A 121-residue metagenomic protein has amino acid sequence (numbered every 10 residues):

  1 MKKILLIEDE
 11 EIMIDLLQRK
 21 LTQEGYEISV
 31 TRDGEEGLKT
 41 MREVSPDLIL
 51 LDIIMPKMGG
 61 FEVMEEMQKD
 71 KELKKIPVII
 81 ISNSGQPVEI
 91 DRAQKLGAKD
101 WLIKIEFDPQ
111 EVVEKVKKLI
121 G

Functional and structural regions predicted by a protein language model:
E8: Conserved acidic carboxylate
D15-Q23: Charged docking surfaces used in two-component/phosphorelay signaling
G25-R32, T40: Short hydrophobic/Thr-rich beta-strand motif most characteristic of the beta2 strand and flanking loop of CheY-like
D33-E36, G59-E65: Acidic catalytic/metal-coordinating carboxylates
V44-L50: Active-site beta3 strand of CheY-like receiver
D52, S82: Active-site residues of response regulator receiver
M55: Receiver (REC) domain active-site loop signature in two-component systems and cognate sites in sensor histidine kinases
